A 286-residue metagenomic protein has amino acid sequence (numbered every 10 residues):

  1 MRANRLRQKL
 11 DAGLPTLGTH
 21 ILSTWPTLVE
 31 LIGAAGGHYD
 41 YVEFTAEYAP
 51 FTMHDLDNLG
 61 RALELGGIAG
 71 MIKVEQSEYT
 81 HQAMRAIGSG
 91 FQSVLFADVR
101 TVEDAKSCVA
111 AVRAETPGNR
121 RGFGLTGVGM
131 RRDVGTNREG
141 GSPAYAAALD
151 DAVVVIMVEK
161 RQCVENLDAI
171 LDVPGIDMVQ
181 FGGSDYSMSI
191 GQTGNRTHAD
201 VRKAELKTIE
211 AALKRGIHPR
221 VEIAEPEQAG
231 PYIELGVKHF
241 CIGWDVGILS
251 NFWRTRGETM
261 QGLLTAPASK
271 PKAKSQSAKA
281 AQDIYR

Functional and structural regions predicted by a protein language model:
M1-G70, Q76-S77, V154, D172-G175: Conserved N-terminal beta1-alpha1 strand-loop-helix module at the mouth
M1-H20, G135-D151, L206-K207, L213-K214 (+1 more regions): N-terminal amphipathic alpha-helix/helix-capping segment at the start of soluble metabolic enzymes
R2-N4, W244-I248, F252-R286: Extended, intrinsically disordered, low-complexity segments
T19, T45, V94, C108 (+3 more regions): Conserved, mostly hydrophobic/aromatic
V29-A35, I72, S77-Q92, F96 (+3 more regions): Catalytic cores of alpha/beta
M53-T80, M84, V112-G118, A146-L149 (+2 more regions): Alpha-helix-loop-beta-strand connector modules within alpha/beta enzyme cores
F91-D104, V179-M188, K238-R256: Glycine-rich phosphate-binding active-site loops on the catalytic face of alpha/beta enzymes
S93-P174, S269-D283: Conserved anion-binding
